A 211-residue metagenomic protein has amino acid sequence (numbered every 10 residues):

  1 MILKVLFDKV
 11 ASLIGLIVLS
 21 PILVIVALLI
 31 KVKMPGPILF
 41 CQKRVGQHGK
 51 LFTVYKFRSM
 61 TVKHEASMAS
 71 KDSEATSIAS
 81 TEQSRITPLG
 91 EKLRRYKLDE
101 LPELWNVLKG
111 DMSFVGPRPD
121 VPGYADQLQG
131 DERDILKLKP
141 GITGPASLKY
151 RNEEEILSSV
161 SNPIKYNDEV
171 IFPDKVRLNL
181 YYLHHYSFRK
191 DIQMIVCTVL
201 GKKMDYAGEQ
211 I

Functional and structural regions predicted by a protein language model:
M1-H64, Y182-I211: A hydrophobic, helix-centered structural microdomain
M1-I2, S77, T81-R85, E100 (+1 more regions): Juxtamembrane loop-helix boundary motifs flanking transmembrane segments in multi-pass membrane proteins
K9, R85, D174-V176: N-terminal alpha-helical segment
F40-R85, A146-F172: Short, glycine-rich, amphipathic interfacial segments at transmembrane boundaries or analogous
R94-E103: Short acidic-aromatic low-complexity motifs
W105-I211: Hydrophobic structural segments characteristic of membrane proteins
